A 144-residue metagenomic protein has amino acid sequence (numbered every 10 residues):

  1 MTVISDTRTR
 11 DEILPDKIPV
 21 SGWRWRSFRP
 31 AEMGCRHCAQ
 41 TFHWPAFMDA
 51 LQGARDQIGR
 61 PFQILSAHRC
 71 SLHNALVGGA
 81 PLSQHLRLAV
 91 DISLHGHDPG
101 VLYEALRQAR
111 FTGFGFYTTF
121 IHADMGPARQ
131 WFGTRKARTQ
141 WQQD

Functional and structural regions predicted by a protein language model:
M1-Q57, P127, R138-D144: Extracytoplasmic cell-surface/polysaccharide-interacting catalytic and binding patches
T2-T7, P81-D144: Catalytic cores and adjacent binding grooves of peptidoglycan-active enzymes
I18, P30, N74, A109-F111: Compositionally biased, low-complexity repeat tracts
G22, L72, V77-P81, T118: Solvent-exposed, flexible loop/coil residues
C35-H37, F62-A67, S93-H97: N-terminal start-of-chain detector that recognizes signal peptides and the immediate post-cleavage beginning
F42-W44, R69-H73, I92-L94, G100-Y103: A short linear-motif detector with a strong N-terminal bias
A46, G59-P61, L94-H95, M125: Solvent-exposed, well-ordered amphipathic alpha-helical segments that flank/support binding or catalytic loops
M48-G78: Extended, low-complexity, intrinsically disordered C-terminal regulatory tails of eukaryotic serine/threonine kinases
